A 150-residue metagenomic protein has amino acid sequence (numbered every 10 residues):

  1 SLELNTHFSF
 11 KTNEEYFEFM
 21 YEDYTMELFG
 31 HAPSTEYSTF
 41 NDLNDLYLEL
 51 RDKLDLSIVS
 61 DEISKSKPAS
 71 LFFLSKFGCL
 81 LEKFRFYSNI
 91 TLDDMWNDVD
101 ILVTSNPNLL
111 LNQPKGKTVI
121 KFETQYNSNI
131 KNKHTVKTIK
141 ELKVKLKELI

Functional and structural regions predicted by a protein language model:
S1-K11: Short, solvent-exposed beta-strand-terminating loops
F10, Y16-I58, S64-P68: Short, acidic loop-to-helix structural element flanking the phosphoryl-transfer center in phosphate-processing enzymes
L48-D52, S75, N112-T118: Glycosyltransferases and closely related glycan-assembly transferases that use nucleotide-activated donors
D61-N112: Substrate-recognition "cap/lid" segment bordering the active-site pocket of phosphatases
F84-S88, K133-E141: Short acidic-hydrophobic, aromatic-tinged amphipathic segments that line or gate anion-handling sites
D94-W96, S128-T135, K145-K147: Short, charged, surface-exposed secondary-structure boundary motifs
I101-T138: Acidic, Mg2+-coordinating phosphoryl-transfer loop and its flanking beta/alpha structural elements, shared across
F122-Q125, L142, K147-I150: Class I S-adenosyl-L-methionine
